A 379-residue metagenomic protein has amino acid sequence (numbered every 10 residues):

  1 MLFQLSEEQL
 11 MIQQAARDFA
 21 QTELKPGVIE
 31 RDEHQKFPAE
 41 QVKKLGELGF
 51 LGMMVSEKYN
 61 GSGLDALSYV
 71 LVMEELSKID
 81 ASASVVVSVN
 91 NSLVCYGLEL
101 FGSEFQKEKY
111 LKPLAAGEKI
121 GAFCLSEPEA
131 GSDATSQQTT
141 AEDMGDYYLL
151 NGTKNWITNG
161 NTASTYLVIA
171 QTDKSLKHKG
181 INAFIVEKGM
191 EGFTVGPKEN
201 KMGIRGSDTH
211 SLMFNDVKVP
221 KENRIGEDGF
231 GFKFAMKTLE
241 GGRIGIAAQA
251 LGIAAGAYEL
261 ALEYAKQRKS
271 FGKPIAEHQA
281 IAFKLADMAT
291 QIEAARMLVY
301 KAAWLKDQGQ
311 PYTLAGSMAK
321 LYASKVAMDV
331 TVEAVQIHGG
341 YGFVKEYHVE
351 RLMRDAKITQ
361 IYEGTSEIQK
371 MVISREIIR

Functional and structural regions predicted by a protein language model:
M1-V89, F101-Q106, P113-E118, G131-A134 (+4 more regions): Alpha-helical interface subdomain recognition
G49, M73-S77, A170, V186-E191 (+1 more regions): Short Ser/Thr-interspersed hydrophobic loop/turn segments at strand-loop and sheet-helix junctions that line or gate
L100-G102, E142, V168-T172, I185-E187 (+2 more regions): Short beta-strand-to-turn element immediately C-terminal to the catalytic PLP-Schiff-base lysine in fold type I
L114, E129-S132, W156-N159, D173-S175 (+1 more regions): Short Gly/Pro-enriched turn/cap motifs at secondary-structure boundaries
G117-L125, I169: A short, Trp-centered hydrophobic/proline-enriched beta-strand micro-motif
S136, G189-P220: Flexible, small-/acidic-enriched active-site or ligand-binding loops
Y147, N151-V195: A short core secondary-structure module
D216-K233: Long, acidic (Asp/Glu-rich), low-complexity accessory segments flanking structured domains
